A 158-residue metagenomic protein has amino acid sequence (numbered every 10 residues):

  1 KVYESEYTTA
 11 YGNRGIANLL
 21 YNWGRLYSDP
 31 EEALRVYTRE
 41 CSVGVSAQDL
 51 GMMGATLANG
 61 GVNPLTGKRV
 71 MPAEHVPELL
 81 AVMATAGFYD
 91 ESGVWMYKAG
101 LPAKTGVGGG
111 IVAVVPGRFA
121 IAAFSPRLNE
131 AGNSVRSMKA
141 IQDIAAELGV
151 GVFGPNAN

Functional and structural regions predicted by a protein language model:
K1-C41: Active-site-adjacent helix/loop patches that line small-molecule binding or acyl-intermediate pockets
Y11, G15, E32, V45-Q48 (+2 more regions): Conserved active-site and cofactor/substrate-binding residues in soluble primary-metabolism enzymes
T38-R39, G44-S46, P102: Generic, ordered loop/turn and secondary-structure boundary motif
T56-N158: Structured C-terminal helix/loop/strand segments within mature extracytoplasmic catalytic/sensor domains
